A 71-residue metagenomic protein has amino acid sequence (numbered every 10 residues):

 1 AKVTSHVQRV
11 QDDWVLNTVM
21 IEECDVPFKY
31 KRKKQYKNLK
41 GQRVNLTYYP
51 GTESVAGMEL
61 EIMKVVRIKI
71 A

Functional and structural regions predicted by a protein language model:
A1-D13, R67-A71: Structural detector for short beta-strands of small beta-barrel domains
T4-V7, E22-C24, S54-V55, V66: Intrinsically disordered, low-complexity segments enriched in polar/charged residues with Gly/Pro, especially when
Q11-D25: Short, basic/aromatic beta-hairpin or loop at an interaction surface
V15-N17, K40-V44, E59-K64: A generic structural signal for short beta-strands and their flanking turns/coil linkers
C24-D25, V44-G51: Generic short beta-strand segments
F28-Y30: A short, exposed loop/beta-hairpin motif centered on an aromatic-Gly-Thr core
R32-L46: Short nucleic-acid-contacting surface segments enriched for D/E, G, S/T with interspersed K/R
Y49-A71: OB-fold/S1-family single-stranded nucleic acid-binding modules
